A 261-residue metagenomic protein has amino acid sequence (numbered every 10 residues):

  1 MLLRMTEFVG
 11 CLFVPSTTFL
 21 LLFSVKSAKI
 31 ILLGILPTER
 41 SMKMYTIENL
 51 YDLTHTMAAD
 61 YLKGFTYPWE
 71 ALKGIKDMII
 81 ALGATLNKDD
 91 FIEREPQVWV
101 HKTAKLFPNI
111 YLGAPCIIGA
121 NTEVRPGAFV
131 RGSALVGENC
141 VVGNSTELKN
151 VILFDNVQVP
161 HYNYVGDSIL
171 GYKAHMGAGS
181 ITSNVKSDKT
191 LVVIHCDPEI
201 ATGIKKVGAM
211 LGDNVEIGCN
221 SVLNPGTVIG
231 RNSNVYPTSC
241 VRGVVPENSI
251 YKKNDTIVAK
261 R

Functional and structural regions predicted by a protein language model:
T6, T18-F19: Alpha-helix boundary/capping motif
E7, C11-V14, V25-Q97, N232 (+3 more regions): Terminal amphipathic alpha-helical/low-complexity segments used for targeting or macromolecular assembly
A58-D60, L153-D155, P160-R261: Glycine-rich hexapeptide-repeat left-handed beta-helix
M78-E123: Long amphipathic N-terminal alpha/beta scaffold segment
W99, I117, L135, M210 (+1 more regions): ABC ATPase A-loop
C116-I117, T122-I152, N156-H161, G166-S168 (+1 more regions): Extended, compositionally simple hydrophobic/Ser/Thr-rich segments that build repetitive fibrous architectures
